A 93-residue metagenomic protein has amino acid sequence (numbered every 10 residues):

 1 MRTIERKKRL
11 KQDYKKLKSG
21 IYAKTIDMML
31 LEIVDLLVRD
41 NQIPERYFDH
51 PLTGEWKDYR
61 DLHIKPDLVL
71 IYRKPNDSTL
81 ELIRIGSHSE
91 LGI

Functional and structural regions predicted by a protein language model:
M1-P66, P75-E81, E90-I93: Basic, Lys/Arg-enriched alpha-helical interface segments
Y72: Acidic, metal-associated active-site segment
S87: Active-site glycine-centered loops adjacent to acidic/histidine catalytic or metal-binding residues that shape
